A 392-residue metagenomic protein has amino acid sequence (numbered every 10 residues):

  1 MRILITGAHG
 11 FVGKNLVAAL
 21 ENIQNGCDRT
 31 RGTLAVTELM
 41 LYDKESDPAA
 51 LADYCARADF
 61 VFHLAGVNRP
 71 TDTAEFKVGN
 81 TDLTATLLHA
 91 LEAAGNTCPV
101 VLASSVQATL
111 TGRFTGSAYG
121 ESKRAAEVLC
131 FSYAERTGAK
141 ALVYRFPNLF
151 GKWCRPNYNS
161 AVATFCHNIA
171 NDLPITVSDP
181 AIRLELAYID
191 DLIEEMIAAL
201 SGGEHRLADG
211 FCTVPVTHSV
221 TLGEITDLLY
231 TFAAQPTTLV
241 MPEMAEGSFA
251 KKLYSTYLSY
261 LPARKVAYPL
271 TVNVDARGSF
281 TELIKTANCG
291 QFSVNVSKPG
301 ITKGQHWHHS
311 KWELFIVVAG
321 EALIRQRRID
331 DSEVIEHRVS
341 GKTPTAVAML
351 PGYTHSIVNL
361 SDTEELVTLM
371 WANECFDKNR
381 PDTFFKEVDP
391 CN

Functional and structural regions predicted by a protein language model:
M1-G26: N-terminal Rossmann NAD(P)H-binding glycine-rich loop of SDR-like oxidoreductase domains
K44-T86, A90-A94, Q107-F114: NAD(P)H-binding glycine-rich loop region in Rossmannoid oxidoreductase-like domains and their noncatalytic homologs
A85-E127, A134-T137, L142-Y144: Conserved Rossmann-fold NAD(P)-dependent oxidoreductase catalytic core, especially the SDR/UDP-sugar
V128-P156, H167, L173-D179, F211: Conserved beta-loop-beta element that borders a ligand/cofactor-binding pocket
P156-T164, A181-S201, L222-D227: Substrate-positioning beta->alpha
D191, A198-T271: Mid/C-terminal beta-alpha module of Rossmann-like enzyme folds, strongest in SDR-family dehydrogenases/epimerases
V266-Q305: A short glycine-rich, His/Asp/Glu-containing loop-to-beta-strand
R328-G352: Short acidic-glycine-tyrosine-enriched beta hairpin
